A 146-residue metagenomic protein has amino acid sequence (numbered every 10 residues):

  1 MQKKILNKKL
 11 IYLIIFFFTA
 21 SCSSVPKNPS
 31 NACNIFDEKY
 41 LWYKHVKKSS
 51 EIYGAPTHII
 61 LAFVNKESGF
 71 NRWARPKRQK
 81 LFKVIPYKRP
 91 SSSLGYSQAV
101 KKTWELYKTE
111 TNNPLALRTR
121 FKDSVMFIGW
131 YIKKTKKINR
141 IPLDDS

Functional and structural regions predicted by a protein language model:
Q2-I11: Bacterial N-terminal signal peptides that target proteins for export
A20-S21: C-terminal motif of bacterial Sec signal peptides marking the signal peptidase cleavage site
S24-S146: Catalytic glycan-binding domains that act on GlcNAc-containing polysaccharides
